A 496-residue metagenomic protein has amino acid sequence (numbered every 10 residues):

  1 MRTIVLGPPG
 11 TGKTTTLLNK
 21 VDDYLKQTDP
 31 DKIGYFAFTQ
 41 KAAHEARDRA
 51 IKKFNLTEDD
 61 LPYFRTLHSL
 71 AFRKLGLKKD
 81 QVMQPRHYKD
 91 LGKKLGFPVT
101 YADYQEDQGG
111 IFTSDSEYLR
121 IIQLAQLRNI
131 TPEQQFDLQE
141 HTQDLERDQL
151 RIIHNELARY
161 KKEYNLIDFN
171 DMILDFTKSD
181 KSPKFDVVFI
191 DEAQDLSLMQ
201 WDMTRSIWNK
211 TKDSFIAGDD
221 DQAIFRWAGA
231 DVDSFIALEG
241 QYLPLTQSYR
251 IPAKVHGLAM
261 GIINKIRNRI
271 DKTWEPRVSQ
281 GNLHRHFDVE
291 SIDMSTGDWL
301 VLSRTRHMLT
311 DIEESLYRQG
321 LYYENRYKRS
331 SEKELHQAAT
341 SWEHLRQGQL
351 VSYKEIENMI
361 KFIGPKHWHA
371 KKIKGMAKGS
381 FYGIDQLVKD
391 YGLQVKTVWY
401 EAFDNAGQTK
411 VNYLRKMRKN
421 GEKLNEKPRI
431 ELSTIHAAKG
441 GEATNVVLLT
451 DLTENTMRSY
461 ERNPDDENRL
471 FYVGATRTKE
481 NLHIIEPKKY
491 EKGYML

Functional and structural regions predicted by a protein language model:
M1-Q81, M260, T476: P-loop NTPase Walker
R2-G7, T16, K32, D103-F189 (+3 more regions): Accessory N-terminal region flanking or inserted into the helicase ATPase core in nucleic-acid motor proteins
P8-T11, F38-K41, Q194-Q280, L300-R318 (+7 more regions): Conserved helicase motor core of SF1/SF2 NTP-dependent helicases
E58-G76, L321-Q347: Conserved beta-strand -> loop -> alpha-helix junction used to position metal-binding or nucleic-acid-contacting
T66, I167-M172, P428-H436: Conserved two-lobed SF2 helicase motor
K79-P98, I262-I270, A339-G375: A polyampholytic, Gly/Pro-enriched intrinsically disordered region
H284-G297: Conserved interdomain hinge at the start of the Helicase C-terminal
E343-I485: Conserved helicase C-terminal RecA-like lobe
